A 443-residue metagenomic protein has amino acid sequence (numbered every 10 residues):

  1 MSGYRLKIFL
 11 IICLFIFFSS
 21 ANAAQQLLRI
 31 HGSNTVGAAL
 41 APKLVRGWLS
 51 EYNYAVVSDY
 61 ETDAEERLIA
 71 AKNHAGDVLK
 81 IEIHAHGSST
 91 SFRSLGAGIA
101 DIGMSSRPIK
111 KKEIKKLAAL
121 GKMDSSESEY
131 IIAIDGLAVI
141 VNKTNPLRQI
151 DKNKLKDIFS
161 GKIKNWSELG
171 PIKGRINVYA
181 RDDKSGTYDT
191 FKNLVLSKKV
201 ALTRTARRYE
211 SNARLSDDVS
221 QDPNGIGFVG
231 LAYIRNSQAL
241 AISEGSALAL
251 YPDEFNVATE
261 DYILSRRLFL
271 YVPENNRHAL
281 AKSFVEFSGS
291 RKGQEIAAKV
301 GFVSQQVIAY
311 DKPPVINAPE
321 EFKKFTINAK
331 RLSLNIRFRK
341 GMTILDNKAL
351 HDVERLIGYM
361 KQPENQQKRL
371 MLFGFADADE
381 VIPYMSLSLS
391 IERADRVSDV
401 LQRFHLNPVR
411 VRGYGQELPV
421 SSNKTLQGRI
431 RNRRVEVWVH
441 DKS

Functional and structural regions predicted by a protein language model:
M1-R5: N-terminal secretory signal peptides that target proteins for export/translocation
K7-F17: Bacterial N-terminal signal peptides
A23, D441-S443: Short, solvent-exposed mixed-charge patches
A23-K368, F373, I382-Y384, I391-D399 (+3 more regions): Exported/periplasmic ABC-transporter solute-binding proteins
Y414-L418: Histidine-bearing beta->alpha loop at or near hydrolase active sites
L426-I430: Short glycine-biased active-site loop of nucleotidyltransferases that positions the nucleotide triphosphate and helps
V437-W438: A short, hydrophobic beta-strand/beta-hairpin element that forms part of a small beta-sheet core
